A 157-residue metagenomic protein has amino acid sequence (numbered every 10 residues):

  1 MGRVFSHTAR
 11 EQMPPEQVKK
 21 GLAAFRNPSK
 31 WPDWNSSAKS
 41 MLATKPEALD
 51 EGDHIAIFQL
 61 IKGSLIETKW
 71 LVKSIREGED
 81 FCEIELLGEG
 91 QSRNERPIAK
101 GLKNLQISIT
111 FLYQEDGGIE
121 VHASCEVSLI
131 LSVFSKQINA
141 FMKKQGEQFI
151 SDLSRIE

Functional and structural regions predicted by a protein language model:
M1-D50: Hydrophobic ligand-binding cavity/cleft-lining segments
G2, A9-M13, F58-W70: N-terminal short leaders/motifs
E11-P14, K73, L87, L112-Q114 (+2 more regions): Solvent-exposed residues in well-ordered beta-strands and their adjoining turns, especially edge/terminal strands
Q12-E16, L105, G146, I150-S151: Residue-level detection of beta-strand scaffold positions
Q17, K30, S64, I130 (+1 more regions): Short phosphate-engaging motifs
V18-W31, I55-I57, V72, I84 (+1 more regions): Hydrophobic pocket/interface hotspot
I61-G118: Hydrophobic-ligand binding "helix-grip"
E120-E157: A conserved amphipathic terminal alpha-helix motif
